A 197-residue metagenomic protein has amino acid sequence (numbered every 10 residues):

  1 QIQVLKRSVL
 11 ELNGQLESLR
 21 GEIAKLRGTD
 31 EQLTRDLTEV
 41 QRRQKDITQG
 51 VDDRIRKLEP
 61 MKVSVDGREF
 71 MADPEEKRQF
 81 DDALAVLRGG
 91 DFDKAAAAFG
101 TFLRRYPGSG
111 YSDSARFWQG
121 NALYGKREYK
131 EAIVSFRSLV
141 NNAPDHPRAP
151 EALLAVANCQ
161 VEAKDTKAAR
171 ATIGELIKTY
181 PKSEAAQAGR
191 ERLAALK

Functional and structural regions predicted by a protein language model:
Q1-K57: Alpha-helical, heptad-rich or low-complexity scaffold/stalk segments that mediate oligomerization or tethering
R105-S112, N141-R148, I177-Q187: Short solvent-exposed coil/turn linkers within tandem alpha-helical repeat scaffolds
